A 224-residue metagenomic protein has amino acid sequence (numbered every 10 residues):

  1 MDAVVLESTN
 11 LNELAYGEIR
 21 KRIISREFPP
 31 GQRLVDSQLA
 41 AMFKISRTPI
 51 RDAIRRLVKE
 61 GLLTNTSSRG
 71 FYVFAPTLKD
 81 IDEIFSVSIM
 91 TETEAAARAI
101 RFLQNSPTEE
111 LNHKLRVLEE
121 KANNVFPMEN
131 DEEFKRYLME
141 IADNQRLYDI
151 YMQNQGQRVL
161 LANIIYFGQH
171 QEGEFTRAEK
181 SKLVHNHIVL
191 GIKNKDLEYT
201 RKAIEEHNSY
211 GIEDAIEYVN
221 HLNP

Functional and structural regions predicted by a protein language model:
M1-D2, E198-P224: C-terminal effector-binding regulatory domain of bacterial HTH transcription factors
M1-R101, R146, N220-P224: Short linear motifs at protein or domain termini
L11, E83, V87, L103-E110 (+2 more regions): A generic short alpha-helical patch detector that favors 3-5-residue windows in or near N-terminal regions
E13, R51, S86, M90-T93 (+7 more regions): A broad detector of short, well-ordered amphipathic alpha-helices that serve as recognition/interaction surfaces
R22, R26, R158-G168, D214 (+1 more regions): A short secondary-structure junction motif
R51, F102-N105, N130-D131, G168-E172 (+1 more regions): Juxtamembrane/interface motifs at transmembrane-helix termini
T77-D82, A96-I100, E119-N123, G168-T176: A ubiquitous short alpha-helical element
N105-F167, S181-H187, G191, E198-Y210: Conserved amphipathic alpha-helical segments that form helical-bundle/coiled-coil interaction surfaces
